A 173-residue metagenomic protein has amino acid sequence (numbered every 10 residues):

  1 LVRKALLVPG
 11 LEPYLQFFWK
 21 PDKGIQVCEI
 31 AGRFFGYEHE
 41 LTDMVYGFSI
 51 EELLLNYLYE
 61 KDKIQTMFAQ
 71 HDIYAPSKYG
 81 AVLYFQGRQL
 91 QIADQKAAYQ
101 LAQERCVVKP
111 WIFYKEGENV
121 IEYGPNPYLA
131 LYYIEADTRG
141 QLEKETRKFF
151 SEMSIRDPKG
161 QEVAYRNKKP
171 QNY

Functional and structural regions predicted by a protein language model:
L1-F17, A31-Q91: Active-site "cap" helix and flanking loop/linker of ATP-utilizing ligase/carboxylase catalytic domains
F18-D22: Short beta-strand micro-motifs enriched in acidic
K23-R33: A short beta-strand motif that forms the metal-chelation/ATP-contact edge of phosphoryl-transfer active sites
I25, F48, G140-E143: Electropositive phosphate-/nucleotide-binding environments in soluble metabolic enzymes
N56-Y173: Peripheral (often C-terminal) accessory segments that flank ATP-dependent C-N-forming ligase machineries
